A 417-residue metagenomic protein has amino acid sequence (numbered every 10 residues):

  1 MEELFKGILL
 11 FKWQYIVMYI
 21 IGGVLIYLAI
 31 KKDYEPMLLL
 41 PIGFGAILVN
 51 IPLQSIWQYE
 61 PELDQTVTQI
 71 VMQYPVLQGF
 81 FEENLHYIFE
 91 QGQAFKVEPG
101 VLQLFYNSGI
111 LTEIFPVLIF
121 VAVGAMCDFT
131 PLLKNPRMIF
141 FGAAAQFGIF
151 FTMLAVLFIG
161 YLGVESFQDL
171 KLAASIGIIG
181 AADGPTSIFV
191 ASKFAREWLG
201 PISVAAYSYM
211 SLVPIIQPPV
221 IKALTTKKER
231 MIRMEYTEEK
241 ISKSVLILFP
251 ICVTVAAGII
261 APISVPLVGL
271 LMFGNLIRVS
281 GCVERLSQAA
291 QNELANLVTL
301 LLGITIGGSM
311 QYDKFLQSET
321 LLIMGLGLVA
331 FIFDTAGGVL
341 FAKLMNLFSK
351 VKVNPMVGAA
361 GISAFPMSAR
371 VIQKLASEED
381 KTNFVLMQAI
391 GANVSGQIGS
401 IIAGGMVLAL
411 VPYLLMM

Functional and structural regions predicted by a protein language model:
M1-L10, I16, P61-E98, P219-L248 (+2 more regions): Intrinsically disordered, low-complexity non-transmembrane regions of multi-pass membrane transporters
G7-M18, Y87-Q91, Q103-I119, L170-I178 (+2 more regions): Structural signature of hydrophobic alpha-helical transmembrane segments
K12, P131-M153, Q311-G338, A389 (+1 more regions): Entry/N-cap segments of selected transmembrane alpha helices and their immediately preceding amphipathic helices
K31-L39, W57-Q58, L104-Y106, M126-F141 (+5 more regions): Interfacial helix-loop-helix linkers and transmembrane-helix boundary segments in multi-pass membrane proteins
N107, L111-T112, V123-M126, F141-F151 (+4 more regions): Alpha-helical membrane segments and immediately flanking helix-loop junctions that form or couple to the substrate/ion
W198-I215, L326-F333, V357-A360: Alpha-helical transmembrane segments
A205-C282: Membrane-embedded hairpin module used as a gating/binding unit in multi-pass transport and secretion proteins
T254-G338: Transmembrane helical segments that form the transport core of multi-pass membrane transport proteins
